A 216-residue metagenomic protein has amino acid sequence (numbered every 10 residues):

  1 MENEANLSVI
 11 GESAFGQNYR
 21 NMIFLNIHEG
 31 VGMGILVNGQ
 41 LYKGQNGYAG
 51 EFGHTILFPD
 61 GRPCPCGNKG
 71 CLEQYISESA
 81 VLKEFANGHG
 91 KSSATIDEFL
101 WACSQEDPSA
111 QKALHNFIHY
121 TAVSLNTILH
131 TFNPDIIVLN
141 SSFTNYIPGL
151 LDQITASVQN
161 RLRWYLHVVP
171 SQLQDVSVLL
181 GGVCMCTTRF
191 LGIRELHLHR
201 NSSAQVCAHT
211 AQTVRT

Functional and structural regions predicted by a protein language model:
M1-L72, S79, I193-A204, A208-T210 (+1 more regions): Phosphate-binding/catalytic loop of phosphoryl-transfer enzymes
G16, P63, N68, L72-T216: ATP-binding/phosphotransfer module of carbohydrate and carboxylate kinases, centering on a glycine-rich
